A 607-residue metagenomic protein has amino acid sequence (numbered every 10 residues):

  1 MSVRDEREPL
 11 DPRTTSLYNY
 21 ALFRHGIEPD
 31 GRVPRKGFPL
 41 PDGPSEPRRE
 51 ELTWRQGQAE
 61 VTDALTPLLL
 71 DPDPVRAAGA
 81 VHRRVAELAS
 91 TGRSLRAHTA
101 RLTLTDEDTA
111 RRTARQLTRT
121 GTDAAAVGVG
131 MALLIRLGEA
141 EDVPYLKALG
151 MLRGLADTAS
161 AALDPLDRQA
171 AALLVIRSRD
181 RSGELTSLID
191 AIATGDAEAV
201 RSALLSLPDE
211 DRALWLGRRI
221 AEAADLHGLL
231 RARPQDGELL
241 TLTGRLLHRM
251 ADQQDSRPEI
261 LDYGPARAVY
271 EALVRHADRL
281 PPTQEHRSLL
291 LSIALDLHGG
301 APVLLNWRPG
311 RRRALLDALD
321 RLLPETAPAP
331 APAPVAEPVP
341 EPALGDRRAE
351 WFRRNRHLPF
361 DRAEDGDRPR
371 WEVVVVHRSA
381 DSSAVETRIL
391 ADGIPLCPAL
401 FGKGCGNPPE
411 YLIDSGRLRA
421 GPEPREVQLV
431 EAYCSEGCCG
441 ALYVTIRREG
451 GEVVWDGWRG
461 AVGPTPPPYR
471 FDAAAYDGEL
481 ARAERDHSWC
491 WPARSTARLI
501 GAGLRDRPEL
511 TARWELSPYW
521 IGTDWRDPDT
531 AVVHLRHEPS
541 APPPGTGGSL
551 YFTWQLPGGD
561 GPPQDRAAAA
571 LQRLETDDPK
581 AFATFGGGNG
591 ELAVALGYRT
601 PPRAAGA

Functional and structural regions predicted by a protein language model:
S2-E141, L152, A156, I220-W371 (+1 more regions): Extended repeat-based scaffolds of very large eukaryotic assembly and lipid-transport proteins
T113-Q116, V143-K147, A172-I176, V200-L204 (+2 more regions): Buried hydrophobic core positions in alpha-solenoid tandem helical repeats
Q116-T122, R136, A148-L155, L174-G183 (+1 more regions): Solenoid-like repeat scaffolds
V129, Y145, T158-A161, T186-S187 (+1 more regions): Alpha-solenoid helical repeat scaffolds
L174-R257: Long alpha-helical HEAT/HEAT-like repeat alpha-solenoid scaffolds in very large eukaryotic proteins, especially those
E238-T241, P302-A607: Intrinsically disordered, low-complexity acidic regions enriched in Pro/Ser/Thr
